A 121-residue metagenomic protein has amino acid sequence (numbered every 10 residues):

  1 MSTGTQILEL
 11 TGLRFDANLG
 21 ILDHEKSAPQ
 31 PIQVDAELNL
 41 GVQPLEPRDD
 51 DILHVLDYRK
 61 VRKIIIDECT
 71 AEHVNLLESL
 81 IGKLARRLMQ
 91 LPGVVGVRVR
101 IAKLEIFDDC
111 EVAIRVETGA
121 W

Functional and structural regions predicted by a protein language model:
M1-W121: N-terminal, polar/charged subdomain of small-to-medium soluble alpha/beta proteins
